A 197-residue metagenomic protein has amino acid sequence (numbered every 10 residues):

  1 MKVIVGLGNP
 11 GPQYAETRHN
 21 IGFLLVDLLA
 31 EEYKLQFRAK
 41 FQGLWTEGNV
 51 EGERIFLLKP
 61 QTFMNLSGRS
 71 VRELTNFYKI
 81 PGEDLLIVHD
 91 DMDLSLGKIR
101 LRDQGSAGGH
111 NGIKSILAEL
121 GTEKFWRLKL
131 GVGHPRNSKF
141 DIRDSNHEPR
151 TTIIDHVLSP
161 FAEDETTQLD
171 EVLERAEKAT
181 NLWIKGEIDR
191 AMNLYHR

Functional and structural regions predicted by a protein language model:
K2-Q104, I113-K129, G133-D155, T166-E174 (+1 more regions): Nucleotide and nucleotide-moiety/phosphate-recognizing core
A107: Conserved TIR/SEFIR loop-to-helix hotspot centered on a Trp-containing motif with a nearby acidic residue
V157-P160: Intrinsically disordered, low-complexity regions enriched in acidic/Ser/Thr/Pro/Gln residues
